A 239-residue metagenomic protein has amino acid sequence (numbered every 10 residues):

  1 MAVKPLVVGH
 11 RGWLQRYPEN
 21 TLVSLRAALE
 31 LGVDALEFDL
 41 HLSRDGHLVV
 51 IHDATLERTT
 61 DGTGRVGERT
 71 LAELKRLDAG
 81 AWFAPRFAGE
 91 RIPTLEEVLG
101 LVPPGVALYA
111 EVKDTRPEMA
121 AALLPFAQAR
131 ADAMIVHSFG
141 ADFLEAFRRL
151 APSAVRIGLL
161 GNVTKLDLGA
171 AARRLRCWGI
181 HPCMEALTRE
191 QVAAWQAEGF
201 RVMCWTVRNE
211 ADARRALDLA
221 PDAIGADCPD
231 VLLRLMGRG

Functional and structural regions predicted by a protein language model:
M1-G239: Phosphate-group recognition and catalysis centered on beta-loop-alpha active-site segments
